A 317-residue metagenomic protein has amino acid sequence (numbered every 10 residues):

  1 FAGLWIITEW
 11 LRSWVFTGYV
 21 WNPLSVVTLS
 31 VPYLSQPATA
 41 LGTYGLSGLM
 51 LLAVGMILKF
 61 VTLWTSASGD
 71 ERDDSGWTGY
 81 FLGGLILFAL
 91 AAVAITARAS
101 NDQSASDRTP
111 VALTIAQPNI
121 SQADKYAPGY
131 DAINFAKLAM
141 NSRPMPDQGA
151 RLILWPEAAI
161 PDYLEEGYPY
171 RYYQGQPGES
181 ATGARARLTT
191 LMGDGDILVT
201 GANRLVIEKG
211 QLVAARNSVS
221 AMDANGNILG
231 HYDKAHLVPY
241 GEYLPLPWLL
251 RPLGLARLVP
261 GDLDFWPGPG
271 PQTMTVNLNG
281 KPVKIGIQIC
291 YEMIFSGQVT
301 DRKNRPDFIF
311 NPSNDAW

Functional and structural regions predicted by a protein language model:
F1-W317: Enzyme catalytic cores with a strong preference for nitrogen-chemistry domains
